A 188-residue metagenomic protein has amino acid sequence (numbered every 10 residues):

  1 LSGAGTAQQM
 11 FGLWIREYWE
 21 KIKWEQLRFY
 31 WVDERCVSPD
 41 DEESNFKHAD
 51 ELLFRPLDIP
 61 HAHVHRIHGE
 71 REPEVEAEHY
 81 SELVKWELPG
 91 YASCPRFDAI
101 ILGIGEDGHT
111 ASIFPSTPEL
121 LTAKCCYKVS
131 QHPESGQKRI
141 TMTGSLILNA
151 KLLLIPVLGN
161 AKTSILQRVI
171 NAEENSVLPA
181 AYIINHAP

Functional and structural regions predicted by a protein language model:
L1-T6, L102-E106, L158: Glycine-rich beta-strand-to-loop/alpha-helix junction loops that act as flexible
L1-Y18: Glycine-rich N-terminal segment of FAD-binding domains in flavoprotein oxidoreductases, spanning the beta-loop-helix
Y18-R28, L57-I59, E119-L120, S145-A150 (+1 more regions): Short, conserved loop/helix-junction motifs that constitute active-site signature segments in enzyme catalytic cores
I22-D98: Ligand-binding beta-strand-loop-alpha-helix segment within the catalytic cores of soluble metabolic enzymes
V75-E78, A111-S116, I165-V169: A short secondary-structure junction signal
D98-A99, L152: Structural motif
I100-S145: Class I SAM-dependent methyltransferase SAM-binding "motif I" and its flanking Rossmann-like core
S145, N149-P188: ATP/nucleoside-binding phosphotransfer catalytic cores, i.e., glycine-rich phosphate-binding loops
